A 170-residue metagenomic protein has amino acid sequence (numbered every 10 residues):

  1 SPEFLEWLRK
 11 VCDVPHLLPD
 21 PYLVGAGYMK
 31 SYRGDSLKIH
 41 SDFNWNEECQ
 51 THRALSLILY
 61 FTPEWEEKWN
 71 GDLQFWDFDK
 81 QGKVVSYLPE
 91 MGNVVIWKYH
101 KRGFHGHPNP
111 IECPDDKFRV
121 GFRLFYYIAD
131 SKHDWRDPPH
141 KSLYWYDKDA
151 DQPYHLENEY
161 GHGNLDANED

Functional and structural regions predicted by a protein language model:
S1-G25: Signature of the catalytic double-stranded beta-helix
V14-L23, S56-L59, Q81-L88: A broad, low-specificity signal for short, low-complexity segments enriched in glycine/proline and polar/charged
H16-D20, M29-K30, N46-T51: Short, conserved, surface-exposed binding loops centered on an aromatic residue
P21-G27, G106-I111: Acidic carboxylate-rich catalytic motifs and surrounding loops in phosphoryl-/glycosyl-chemistry enzymes
V24-K38: Beta-rich nucleic-acid/ligand-interaction surfaces
G27, S56, G121: Amphipathic alpha-helical recognition patches that constitute DNA-binding helices
G34-D35, D42-R53, T62-D170: Catalytic core of Fe(II)/2-oxoglutarate
